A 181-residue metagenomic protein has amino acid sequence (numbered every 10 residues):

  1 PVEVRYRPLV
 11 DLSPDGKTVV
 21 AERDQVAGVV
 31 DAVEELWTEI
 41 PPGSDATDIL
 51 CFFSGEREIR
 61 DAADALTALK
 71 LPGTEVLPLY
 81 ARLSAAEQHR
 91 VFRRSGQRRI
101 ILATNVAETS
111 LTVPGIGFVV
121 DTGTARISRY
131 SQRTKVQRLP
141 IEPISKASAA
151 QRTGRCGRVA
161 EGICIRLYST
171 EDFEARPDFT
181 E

Functional and structural regions predicted by a protein language model:
P1-E181: P-loop NTPase motor module signature
